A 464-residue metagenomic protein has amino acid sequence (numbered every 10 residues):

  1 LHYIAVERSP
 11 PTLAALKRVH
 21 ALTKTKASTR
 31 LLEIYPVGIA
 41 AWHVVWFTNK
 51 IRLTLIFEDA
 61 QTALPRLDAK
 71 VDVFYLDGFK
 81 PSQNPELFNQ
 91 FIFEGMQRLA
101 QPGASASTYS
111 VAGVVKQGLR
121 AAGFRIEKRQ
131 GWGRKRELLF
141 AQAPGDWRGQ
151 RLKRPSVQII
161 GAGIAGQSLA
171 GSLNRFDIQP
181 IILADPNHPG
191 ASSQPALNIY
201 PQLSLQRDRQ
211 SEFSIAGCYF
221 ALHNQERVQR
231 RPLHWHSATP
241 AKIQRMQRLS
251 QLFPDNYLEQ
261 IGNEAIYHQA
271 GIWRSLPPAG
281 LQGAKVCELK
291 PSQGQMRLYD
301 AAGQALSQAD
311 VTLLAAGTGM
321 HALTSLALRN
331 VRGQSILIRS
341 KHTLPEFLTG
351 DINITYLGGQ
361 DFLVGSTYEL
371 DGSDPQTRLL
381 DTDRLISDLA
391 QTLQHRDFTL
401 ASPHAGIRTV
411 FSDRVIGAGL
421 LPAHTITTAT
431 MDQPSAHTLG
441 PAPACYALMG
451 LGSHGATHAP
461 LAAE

Functional and structural regions predicted by a protein language model:
R18-L67: S-adenosyl-L-methionine
L87-P102: A short glycine-rich, Lys/Arg-flanked "PGG" loop and its adjoining helix->strand segment in the class I
L152-K153, A302-V311: Core beta-strand elements of the Rossmann-like FAD/NAD(P) dinucleotide-binding domain in flavoenzyme oxidoreductases
N174-Q194: Glycine-rich FAD pyrophosphate-binding loop
G190, A309-L348, P375-R378, L393-F398: Central helical "cap/lid" subdomain
A196-E264: Dinucleotide-binding Rossmann-like beta1-alpha1 core, especially the glycine-rich loop that anchors the ADP
Q282-Y299: A conserved short coil-to-beta-strand element within the FAD-binding core of flavoproteins
F398-E464: C-terminal catalytic lobe of FAD-dependent flavoproteins
